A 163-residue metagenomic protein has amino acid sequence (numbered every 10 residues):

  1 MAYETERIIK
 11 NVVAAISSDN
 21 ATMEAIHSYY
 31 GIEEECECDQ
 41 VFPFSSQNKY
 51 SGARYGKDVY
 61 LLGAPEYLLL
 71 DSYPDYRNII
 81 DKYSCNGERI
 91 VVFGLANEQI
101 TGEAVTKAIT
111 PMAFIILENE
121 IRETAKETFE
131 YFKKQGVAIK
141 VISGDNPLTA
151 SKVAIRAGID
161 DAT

Functional and structural regions predicted by a protein language model:
M1-P111, L117, E130-Y131, K140-G158: Cytosolic catalytic regions of ATP/NTP-dependent phosphoryl-transfer enzymes
I121-Y131: The conserved cystathionine-beta-synthase
K134-G136: Structured cytosolic domains appended to multi-pass membrane proteins
I159-T163: Conserved RecA-like helicase motor-core motifs
